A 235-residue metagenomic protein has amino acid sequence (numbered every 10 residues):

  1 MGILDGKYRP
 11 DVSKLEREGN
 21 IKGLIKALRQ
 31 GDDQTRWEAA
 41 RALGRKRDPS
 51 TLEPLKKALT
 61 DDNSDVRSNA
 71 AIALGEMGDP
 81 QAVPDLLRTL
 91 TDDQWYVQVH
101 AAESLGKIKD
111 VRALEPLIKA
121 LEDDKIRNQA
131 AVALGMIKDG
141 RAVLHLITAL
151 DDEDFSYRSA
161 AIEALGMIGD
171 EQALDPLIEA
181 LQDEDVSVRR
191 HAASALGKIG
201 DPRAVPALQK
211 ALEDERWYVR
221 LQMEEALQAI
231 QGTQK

Functional and structural regions predicted by a protein language model:
M1-R41, R45: N-terminal alpha-helical scaffold/docking segments in eukaryotic complex subunits
Y8-D11, A39, A70, A101 (+4 more regions): Conserved hydrophobic register position within alpha-solenoid helical repeats
D11-K14, A42-R45, A73-E76, S104-K107 (+5 more regions): Core register positions within helices of long alpha-helical scaffolds
E16-R29, D48-T60, D79-T91, D110-L121 (+4 more regions): Amphipathic alpha-helical scaffolding segments comprising HEAT/armadillo-like alpha-solenoid repeats
G31-D32, D62-N63, D93-Q94, D123-I126 (+3 more regions): Short inter-helical turns and helix N-cap capping residues of alpha-solenoid HEAT/ARM repeat scaffolds
D61-K107, K119-V132: A generic tandem-repeat structural signature
S156-E163, M167, E171-E225: Ankyrin-repeat and related helical/solenoid repeat scaffolds used for protein-protein interactions
